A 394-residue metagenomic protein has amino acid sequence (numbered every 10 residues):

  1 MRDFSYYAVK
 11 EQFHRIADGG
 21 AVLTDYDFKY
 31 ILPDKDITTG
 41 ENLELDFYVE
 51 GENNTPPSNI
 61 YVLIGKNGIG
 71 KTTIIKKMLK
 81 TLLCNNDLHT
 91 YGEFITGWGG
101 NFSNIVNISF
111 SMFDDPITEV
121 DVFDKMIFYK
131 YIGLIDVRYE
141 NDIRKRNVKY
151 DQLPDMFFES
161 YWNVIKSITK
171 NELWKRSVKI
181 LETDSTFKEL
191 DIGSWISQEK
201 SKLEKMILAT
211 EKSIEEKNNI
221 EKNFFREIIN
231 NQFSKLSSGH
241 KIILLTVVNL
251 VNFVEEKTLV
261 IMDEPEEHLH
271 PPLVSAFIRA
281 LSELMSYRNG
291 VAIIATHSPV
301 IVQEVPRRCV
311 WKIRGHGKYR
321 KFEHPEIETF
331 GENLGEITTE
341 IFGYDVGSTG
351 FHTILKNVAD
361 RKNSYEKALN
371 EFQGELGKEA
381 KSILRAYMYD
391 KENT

Functional and structural regions predicted by a protein language model:
M1-N54, G99, M112-E119, L134-K241 (+1 more regions): Extended helical coiled-coil dimerization/tether regions that scaffold and oligomerize large DNA-maintenance assemblies
K10-H14, N86-I95, R385: Short alpha-helical segments and helix-capping/turn motifs at coil-helix boundaries
T38-E93, E221-I354: Switch/communication elements of ASCE P-loop NTPase nucleotide-binding domains
L88-V120: AAA+/P-loop NTPase substrate/partner-engagement loops
F110, I127, G133-D136, G315: Active-site donor-binding loop signature of nucleotide-sugar glycosyltransferases
T118-Y129, R308-W311: Short secondary-structure boundary/capping segments
V148-S185, S197, E283, V300-Q303 (+1 more regions): RecA-like P-loop NTPase motor core
K202-M206, A276, R361-E366: Eukaryote-specific, cytoplasm-facing alpha-helical/coiled-coil scaffolding segments in long proteins
